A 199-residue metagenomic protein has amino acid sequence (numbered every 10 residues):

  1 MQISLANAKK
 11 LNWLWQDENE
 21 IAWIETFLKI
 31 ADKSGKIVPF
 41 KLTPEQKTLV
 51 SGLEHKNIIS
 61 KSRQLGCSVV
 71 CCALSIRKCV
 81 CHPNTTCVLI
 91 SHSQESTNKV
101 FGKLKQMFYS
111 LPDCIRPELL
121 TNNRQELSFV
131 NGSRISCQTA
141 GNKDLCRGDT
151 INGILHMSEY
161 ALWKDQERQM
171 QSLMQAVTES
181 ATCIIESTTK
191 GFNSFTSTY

Functional and structural regions predicted by a protein language model:
Q2-Y199: Phosphate/NTP-binding elements of NTP-utilizing enzymes
